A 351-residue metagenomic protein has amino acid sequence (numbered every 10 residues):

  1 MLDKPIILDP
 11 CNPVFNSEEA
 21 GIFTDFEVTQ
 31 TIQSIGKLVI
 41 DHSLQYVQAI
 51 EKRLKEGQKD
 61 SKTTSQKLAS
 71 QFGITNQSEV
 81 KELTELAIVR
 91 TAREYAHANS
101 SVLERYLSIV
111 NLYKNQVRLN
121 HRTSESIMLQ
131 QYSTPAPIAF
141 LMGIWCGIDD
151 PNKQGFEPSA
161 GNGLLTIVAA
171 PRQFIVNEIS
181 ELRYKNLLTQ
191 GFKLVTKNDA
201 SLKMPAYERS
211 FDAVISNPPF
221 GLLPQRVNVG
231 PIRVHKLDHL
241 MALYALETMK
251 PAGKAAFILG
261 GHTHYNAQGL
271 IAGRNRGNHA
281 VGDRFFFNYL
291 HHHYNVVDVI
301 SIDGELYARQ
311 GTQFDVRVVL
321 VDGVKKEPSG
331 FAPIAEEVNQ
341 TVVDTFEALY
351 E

Functional and structural regions predicted by a protein language model:
I7-Q190: Class I S-adenosyl-L-methionine
L129, Q225-V234: Surface-exposed cleft-lining segments at the edges of enzyme active sites
A139-D149, K153-A169, S180, K197-V229 (+2 more regions): Conserved proline-anchored active-site loop of SAM-dependent methyltransferases that bridges a beta-strand
M142, F156, I232-V321: Conserved Class I SAM-dependent methyltransferase catalytic core
I175, V195-K197, I300: General small-molecule cofactor/ligand-binding pocket signal
N186, K203-A206, L290, Q310: A general structural signal for stabilizing positions within well-ordered secondary structure
L188-T189, R226-V229, Q268-L270: Short amphipathic alpha-helical segments
D303-E351: Flexible, glycine-/basic-rich loop-and-beta segments that form/coincide with the SAM-dependent methyltransferase
